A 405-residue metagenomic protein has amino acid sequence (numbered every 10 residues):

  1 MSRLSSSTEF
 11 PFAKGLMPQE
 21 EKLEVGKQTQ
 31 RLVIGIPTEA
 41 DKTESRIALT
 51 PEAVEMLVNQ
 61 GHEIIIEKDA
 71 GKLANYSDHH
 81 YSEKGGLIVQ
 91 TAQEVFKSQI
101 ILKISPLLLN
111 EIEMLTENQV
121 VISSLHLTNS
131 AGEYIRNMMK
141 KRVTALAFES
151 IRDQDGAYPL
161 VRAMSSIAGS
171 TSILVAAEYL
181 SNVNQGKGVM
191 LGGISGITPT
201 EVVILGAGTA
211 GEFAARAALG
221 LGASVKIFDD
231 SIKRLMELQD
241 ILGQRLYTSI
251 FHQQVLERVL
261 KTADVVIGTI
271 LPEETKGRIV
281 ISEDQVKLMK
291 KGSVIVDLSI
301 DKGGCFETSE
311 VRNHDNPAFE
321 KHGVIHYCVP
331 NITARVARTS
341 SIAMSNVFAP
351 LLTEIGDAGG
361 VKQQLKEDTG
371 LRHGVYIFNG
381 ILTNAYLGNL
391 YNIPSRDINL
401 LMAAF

Functional and structural regions predicted by a protein language model:
M1-V33, E39, L109-T200, V329: Glycine/serine-rich phosphate-binding loop and adjoining beta1-alpha1 elements at the start of nucleotide-handling
P18-N137, K141-V143: An N-terminal-biased, well-structured beta-alpha scaffold segment characteristic of Rossmann-like dinucleotide-binding
P37-T38, K42-K72, V183-G268: Glycine-rich phosphate/diphosphate-binding loop of Rossmann-like nucleotide-binding domains
T43-A48, E111-M114, E273-I281, C305-E310: Glycine/threonine-rich flexible loop motifs
K103-T128, K261-T262, T275-I295: Rossmann-fold NAD(P) dinucleotide-binding segment
S105-P106, L125-H126, H252, I270-E274 (+2 more regions): Short glycine-/small-residue-rich Rossmann-like dinucleotide-binding loops
T128-D155, D284-C328: Rossmann-fold NAD(P)-binding glycine/threonine-rich loop
E149-V175, Y179-M190, C305-F405: Adenosine-phosphate binding glycine-rich loop
